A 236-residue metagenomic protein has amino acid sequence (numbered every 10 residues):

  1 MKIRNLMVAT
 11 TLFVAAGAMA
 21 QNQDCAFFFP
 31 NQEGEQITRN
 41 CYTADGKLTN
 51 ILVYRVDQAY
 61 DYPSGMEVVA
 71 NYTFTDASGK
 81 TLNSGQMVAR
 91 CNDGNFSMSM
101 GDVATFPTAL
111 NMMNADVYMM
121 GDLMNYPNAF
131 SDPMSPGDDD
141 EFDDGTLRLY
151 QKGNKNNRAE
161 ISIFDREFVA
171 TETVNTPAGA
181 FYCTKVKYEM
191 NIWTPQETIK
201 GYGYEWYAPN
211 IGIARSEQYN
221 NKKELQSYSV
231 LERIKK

Functional and structural regions predicted by a protein language model:
M1-V8: Bacterial N-terminal signal peptides that target proteins for export
T11-A20: Hydrophobic h-region of N-terminal signal peptides that target proteins for export in Gram-negative bacteria
Q21-M87, C91, L149-K236: Acidic, serine/threonine-rich low-complexity disordered tracts
Q32, D93-F181: Solvent-exposed helix/loop surface patches that form functional interfaces
